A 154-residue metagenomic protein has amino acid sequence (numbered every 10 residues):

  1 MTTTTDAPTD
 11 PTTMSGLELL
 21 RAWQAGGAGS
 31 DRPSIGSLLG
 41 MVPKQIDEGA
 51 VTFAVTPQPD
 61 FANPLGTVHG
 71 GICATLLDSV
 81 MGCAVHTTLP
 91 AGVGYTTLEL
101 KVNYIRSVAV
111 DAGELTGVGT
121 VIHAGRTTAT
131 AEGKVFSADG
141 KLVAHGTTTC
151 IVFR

Functional and structural regions predicted by a protein language model:
M1-R154: Terminal targeting signals and extreme-terminal segments of soluble enzymes
